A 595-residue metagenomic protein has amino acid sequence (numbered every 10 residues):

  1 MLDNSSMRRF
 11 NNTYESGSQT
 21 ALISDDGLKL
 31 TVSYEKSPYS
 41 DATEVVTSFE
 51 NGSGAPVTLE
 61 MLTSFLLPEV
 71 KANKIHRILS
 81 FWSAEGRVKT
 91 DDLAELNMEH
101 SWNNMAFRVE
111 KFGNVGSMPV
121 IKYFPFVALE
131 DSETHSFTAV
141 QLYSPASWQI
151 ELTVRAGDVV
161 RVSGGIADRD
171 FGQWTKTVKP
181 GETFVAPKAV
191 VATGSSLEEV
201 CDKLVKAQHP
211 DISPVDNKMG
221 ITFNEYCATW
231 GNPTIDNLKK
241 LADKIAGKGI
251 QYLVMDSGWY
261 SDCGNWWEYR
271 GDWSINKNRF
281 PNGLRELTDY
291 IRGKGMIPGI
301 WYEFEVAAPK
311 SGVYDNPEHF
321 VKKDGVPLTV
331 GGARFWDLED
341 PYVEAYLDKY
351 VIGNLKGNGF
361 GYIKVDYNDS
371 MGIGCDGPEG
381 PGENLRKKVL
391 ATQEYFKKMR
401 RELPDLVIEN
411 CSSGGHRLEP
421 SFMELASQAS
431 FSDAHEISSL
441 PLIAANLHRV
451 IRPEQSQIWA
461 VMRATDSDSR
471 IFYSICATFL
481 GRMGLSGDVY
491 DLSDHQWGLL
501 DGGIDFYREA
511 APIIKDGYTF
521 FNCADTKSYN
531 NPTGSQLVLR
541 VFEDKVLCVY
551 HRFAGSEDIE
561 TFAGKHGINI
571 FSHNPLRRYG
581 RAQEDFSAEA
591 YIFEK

Functional and structural regions predicted by a protein language model:
M1-R155, G172-W174, G580: Polysaccharide-binding surfaces and accessory modules of carbohydrate-active proteins
M1-R8, Y123-E151, V191-S213, I250-S257 (+3 more regions): Glycine-rich, aromatic-flanked loop segments that form ligand/cofactor-binding clefts across common enzyme folds
T43-N51, I408, K545-F553: Short, well-ordered beta-strand segments enriched in hydrophobic/aromatic residues
I121, F126, S136, K527-H566: Carbohydrate-binding surface patches
K176-G194, C548, S587-Y591: Short Pro-Gly-centered flexible turn/kink motifs
D216-I352, Y362, I373: Aromatic-lined carbohydrate-binding/catalytic grooves of carbohydrate-active enzymes
N278-G283, L287, D315-F472, L480-G498: Active-site neighborhood of glycoside hydrolase catalytic domains
L338, H551-K595: C-terminal beta-sandwich/jelly-roll accessory domains of carbohydrate-active enzymes
